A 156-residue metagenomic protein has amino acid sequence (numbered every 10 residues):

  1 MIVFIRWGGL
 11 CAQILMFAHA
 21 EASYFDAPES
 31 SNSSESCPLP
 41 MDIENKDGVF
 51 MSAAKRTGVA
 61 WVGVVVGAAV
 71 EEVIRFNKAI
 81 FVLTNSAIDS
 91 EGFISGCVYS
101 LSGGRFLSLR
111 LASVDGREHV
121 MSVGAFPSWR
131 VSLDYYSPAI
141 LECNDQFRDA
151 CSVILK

Functional and structural regions predicted by a protein language model:
M1-V3: N-terminal secretory signal peptides that target proteins for export/translocation
R6-M16: Bacterial N-terminal signal peptides
A20-K156: Mitochondrial intermembrane space
